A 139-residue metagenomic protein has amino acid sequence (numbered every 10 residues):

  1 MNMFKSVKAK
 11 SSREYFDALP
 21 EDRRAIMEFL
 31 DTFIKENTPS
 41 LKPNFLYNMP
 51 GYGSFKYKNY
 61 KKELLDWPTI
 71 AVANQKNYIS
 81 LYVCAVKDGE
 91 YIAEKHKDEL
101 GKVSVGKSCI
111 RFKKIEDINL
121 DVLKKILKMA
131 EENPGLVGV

Functional and structural regions predicted by a protein language model:
M1-V139: Charge-dense, helix-prone N-terminal extensions
